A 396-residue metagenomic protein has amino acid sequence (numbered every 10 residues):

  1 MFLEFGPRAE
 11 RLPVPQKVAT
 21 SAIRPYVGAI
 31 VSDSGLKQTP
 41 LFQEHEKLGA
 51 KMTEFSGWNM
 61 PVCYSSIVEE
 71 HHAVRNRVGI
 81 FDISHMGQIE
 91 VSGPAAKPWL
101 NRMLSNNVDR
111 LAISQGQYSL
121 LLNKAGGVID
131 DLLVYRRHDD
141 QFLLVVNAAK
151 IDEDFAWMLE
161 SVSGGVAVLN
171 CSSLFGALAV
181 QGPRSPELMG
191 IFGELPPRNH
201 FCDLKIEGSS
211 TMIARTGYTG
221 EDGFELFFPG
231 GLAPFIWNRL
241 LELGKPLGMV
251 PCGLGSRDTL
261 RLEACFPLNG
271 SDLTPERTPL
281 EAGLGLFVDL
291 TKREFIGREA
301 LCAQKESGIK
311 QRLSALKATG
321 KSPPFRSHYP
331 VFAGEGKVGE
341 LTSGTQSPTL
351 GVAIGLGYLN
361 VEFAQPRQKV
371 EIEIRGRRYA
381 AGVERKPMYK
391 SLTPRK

Functional and structural regions predicted by a protein language model:
G6, Y26-L122, G127-I129, G255: Acidic, proline/glycine-enriched N-terminal capping motif
L12-P13, K17-A19, R24: Short, low-complexity intrinsically disordered segments enriched in A/P/G/S/L with frequent Arg, especially at protein
V27-V62, V68, Y135-K396: Conserved, structured C-terminal
L132: Hydrophobic/aromatic beta-strand elements that line small-molecule binding cavities or substrate pockets in beta-rich
